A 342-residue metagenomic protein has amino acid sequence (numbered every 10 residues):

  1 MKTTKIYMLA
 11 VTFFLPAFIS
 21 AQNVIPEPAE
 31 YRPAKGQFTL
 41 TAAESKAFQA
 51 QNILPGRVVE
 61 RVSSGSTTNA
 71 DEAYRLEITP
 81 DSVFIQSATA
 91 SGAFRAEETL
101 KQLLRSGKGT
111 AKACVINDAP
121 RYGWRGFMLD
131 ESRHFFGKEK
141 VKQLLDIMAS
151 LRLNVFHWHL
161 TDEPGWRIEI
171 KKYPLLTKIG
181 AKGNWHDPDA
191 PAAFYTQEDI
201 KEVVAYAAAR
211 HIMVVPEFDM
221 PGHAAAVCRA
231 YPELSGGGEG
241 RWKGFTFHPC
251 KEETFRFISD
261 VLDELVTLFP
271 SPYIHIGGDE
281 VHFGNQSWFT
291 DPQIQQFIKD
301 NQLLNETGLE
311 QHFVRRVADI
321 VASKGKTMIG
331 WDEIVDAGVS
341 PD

Functional and structural regions predicted by a protein language model:
M1-I6, V214: Positively charged n-region of N-terminal signal peptides that target proteins for export
K5-I6, A10, F14, F18-R125 (+1 more regions): Acidic, contiguous N-terminal accessory segments
A29, K46, V62, S132 (+2 more regions): Intrinsically disordered, low-complexity regions of eukaryotic proteins
E60-V62, L160-D162, F218-M220, G278-E280 (+1 more regions): A general secondary-structure junction signal
N69-Y273, R316: Feature activates predominantly on carbohydrate-active enzymes
V227-C228, P232-D342: Active-site neighborhood of glycoside hydrolase catalytic domains
